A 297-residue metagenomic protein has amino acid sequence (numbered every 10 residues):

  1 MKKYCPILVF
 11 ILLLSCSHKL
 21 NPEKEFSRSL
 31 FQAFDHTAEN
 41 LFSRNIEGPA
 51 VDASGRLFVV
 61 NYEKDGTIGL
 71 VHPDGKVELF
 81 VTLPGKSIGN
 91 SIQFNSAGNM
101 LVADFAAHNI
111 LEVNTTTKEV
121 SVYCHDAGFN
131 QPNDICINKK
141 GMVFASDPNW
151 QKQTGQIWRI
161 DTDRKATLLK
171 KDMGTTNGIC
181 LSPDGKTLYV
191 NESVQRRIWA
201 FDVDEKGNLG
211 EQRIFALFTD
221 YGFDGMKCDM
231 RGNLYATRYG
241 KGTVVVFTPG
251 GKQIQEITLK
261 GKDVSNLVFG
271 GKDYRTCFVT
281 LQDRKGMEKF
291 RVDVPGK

Functional and structural regions predicted by a protein language model:
L14-S15: C-terminal motif of bacterial Sec signal peptides marking the signal peptidase cleavage site
L20-R44, Q212-R213: A short helix->beta-strand "capping" segment at the edge of beta-propeller domains
N40-L57, P84-D104, N109, D126-T154 (+4 more regions): Beta-rich, blade/repeat-based domains predominating in secreted/periplasmic proteins but also intracellular
Y62-D65, F105-A106, P148-G155, S193-R196 (+2 more regions): Short, solvent-exposed loop/turn segments at conserved positions within beta-propeller repeat blades
T67-G69, N109-L111, Q156-W158, R197-W199 (+2 more regions): A short loop-to-beta-strand structural motif that recurs across blades of beta-propeller domains
V71-K76, N114-K118, I160-R164, D202-G207 (+2 more regions): Short loop/turn segments that connect beta-strands within beta-propeller blades
E78-T82, S121-H125, T167-K171, L209-A216 (+1 more regions): Beta-propeller fold detector
V203-S265: Glycine/small-residue-rich hydrophobic helix-like segments
